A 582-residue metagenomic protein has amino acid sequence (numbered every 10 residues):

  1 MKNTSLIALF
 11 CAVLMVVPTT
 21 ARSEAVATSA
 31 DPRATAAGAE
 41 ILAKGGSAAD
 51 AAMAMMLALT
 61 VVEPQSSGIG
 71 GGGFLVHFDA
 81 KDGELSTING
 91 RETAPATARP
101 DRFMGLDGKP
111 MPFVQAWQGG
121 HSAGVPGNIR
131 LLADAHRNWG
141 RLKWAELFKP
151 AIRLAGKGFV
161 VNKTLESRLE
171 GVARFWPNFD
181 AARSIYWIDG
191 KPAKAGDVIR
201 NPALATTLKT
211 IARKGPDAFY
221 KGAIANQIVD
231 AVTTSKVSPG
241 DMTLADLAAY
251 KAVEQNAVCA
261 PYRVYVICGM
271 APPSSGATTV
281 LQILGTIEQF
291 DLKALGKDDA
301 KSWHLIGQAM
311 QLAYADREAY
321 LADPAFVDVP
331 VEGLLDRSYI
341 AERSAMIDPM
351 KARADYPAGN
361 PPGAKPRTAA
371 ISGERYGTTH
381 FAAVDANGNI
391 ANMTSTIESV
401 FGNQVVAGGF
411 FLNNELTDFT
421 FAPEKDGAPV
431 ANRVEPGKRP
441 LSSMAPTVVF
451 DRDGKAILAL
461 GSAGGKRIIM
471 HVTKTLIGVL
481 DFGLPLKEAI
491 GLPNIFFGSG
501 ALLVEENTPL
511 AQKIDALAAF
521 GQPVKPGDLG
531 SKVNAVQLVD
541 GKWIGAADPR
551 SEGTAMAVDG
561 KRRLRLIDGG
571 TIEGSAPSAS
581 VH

Functional and structural regions predicted by a protein language model:
I7-V17: Bacterial N-terminal signal peptides
R22-A36, E40, G46-A49, M53-K214 (+6 more regions): Noncatalytic scaffold domains of N-terminal-nucleophile
V61-Q65, G72-F78, D82-T87, S238-T243 (+3 more regions): Active-site rim segments in enzyme catalytic domains, especially the processed small/beta chain of N-terminal
S67, G72-D79, T379-A383, P446-V448 (+2 more regions): Short beta-strand scaffold segments in enzyme catalytic cores
E254, R375-T378, S442-M444: Short, small/polar residue-rich loop motifs at catalytic or cofactor-binding pockets
Q289-T396, P523, D548: Internal maturation/activation junctions in enzymes
G437-R439, V472, D481-D528: Extended C-terminal subregions enriched in glycine
